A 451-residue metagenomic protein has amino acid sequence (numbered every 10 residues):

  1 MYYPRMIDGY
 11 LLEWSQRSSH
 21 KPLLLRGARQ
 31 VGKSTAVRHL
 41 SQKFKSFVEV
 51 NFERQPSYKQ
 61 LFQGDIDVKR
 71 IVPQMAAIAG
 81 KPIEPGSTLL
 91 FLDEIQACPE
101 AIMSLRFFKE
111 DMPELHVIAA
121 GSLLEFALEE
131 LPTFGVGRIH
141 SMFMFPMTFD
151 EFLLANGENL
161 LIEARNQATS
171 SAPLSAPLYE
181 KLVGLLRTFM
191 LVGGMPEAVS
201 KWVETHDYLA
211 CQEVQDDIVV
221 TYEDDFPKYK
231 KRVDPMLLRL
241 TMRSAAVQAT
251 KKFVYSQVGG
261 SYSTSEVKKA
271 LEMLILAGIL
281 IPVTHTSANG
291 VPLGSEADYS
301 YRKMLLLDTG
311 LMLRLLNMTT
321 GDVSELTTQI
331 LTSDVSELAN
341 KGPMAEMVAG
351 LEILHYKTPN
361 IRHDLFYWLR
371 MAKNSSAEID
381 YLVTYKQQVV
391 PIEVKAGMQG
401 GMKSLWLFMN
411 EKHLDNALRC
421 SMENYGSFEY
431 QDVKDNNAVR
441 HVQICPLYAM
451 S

Functional and structural regions predicted by a protein language model:
M1-Q16: N-terminal pre-Walker A segment at the start of P-loop NTPase domains
K33: Conserved lysine of the Walker
A36, L40: Hydrophobic positions on the alpha1 helix immediately C-terminal to the Walker A/P-loop
R54-G86: Short glycine-rich substrate-engagement loop in P-loop NTPases that contacts/grips substrate
F91, H116-S122, F143: Structural recognition of the conserved hydrophobic beta-strand(s) that form the central parallel beta-sheet of P-loop
E129-V247: Interdomain motor-coupling "hinge/lid" segment immediately C-terminal to the ATP-binding subdomain of NTP-driven enzymes
S200-A377, V383: Accessory nucleic acid-recognition modules appended to NTPase machines
Y425-S451: Domain-level recognition of nuclease-like catalytic cores that cleave nucleotide substrates
